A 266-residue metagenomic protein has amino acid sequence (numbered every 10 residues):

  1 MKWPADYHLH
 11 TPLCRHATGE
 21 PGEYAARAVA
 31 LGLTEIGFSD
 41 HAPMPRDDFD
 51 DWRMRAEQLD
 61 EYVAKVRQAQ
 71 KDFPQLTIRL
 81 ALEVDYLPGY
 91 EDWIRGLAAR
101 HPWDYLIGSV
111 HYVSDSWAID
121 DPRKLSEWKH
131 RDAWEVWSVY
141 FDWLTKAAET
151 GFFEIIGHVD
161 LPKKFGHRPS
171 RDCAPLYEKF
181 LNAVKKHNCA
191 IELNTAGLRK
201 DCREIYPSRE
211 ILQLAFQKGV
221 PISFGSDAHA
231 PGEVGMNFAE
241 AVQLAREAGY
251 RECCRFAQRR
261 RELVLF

Functional and structural regions predicted by a protein language model:
M1-A17, A69-K71, T77-L80, A99-L125 (+4 more regions): Mobile, glycine- and charge-enriched loop segments and immediately flanking short secondary-structure elements within
M1-P88, W93, A98, P162-P175 (+5 more regions): An N-terminally biased module of ancient metal coordination in phosphate/nucleic-acid-related enzymes
R15, V110-K218: Domain-core and long-helix interface of multi-subunit machines
L33, F38, W103, F152-F153 (+2 more regions): A structural motif
I36-G37, L106, I156, I191 (+1 more regions): Hydrophobic residues within beta-strands of alpha/beta enzymes
M44-D50, T77-E83, I119-W128, W143-E154 (+3 more regions): Noncatalytic linker/hinge segments flanking ATPase motor cores
S208-F266: Long, positively charged, glycine-interspersed low-complexity recognition regions
